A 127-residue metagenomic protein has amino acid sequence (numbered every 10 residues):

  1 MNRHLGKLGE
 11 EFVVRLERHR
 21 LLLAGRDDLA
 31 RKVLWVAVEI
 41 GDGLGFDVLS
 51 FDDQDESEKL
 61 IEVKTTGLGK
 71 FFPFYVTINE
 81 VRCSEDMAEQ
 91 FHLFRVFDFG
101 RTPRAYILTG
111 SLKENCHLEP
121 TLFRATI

Functional and structural regions predicted by a protein language model:
M1-K32: Acidic-basic catalytic patches of nuclease active cores, encompassing PD-(D/E)XK and other metal-cofactor nuclease
H4, E56, V63-S111: Catalytic cores of nucleic-acid endonucleases
V13, E17, V48-S50, K59-G67: Conserved catalytic cores of phosphodiester-cleaving nucleases, focusing on short active-site segments
R20-F51: A short acidic/basic microdomain associated with nuclease active sites
L44-F46, E56-I61, R124-I127: Extended, charge-rich C-terminal regions with high alpha-helical propensity
P103-I127: Protein C-terminal end segments and domain termini
